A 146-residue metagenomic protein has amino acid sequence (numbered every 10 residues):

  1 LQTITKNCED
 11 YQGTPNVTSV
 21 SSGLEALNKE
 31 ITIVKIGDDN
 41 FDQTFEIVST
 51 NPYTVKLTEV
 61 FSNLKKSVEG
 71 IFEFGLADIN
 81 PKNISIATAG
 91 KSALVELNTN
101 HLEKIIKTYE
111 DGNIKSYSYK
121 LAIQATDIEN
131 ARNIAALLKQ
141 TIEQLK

Functional and structural regions predicted by a protein language model:
L1-E73, E143-K146: N-terminal secretory signal peptides
L1-T14, N83-K146: Acidic, Ser/Thr- and proline-rich intrinsically disordered linker/docking segments of eukaryotic scaffolds
P52, I71-F74, G90-S92, S118: Extracytoplasmic
F61-N63, D78-N80, H101-E103: Beta-strand elements of well-folded, non-transmembrane domains
E69-L76, I106-D111: Short amphipathic beta-strand/extended segments with alternating polar/hydrophobic composition
E73-I86: Phosphoinositide-dependent membrane-docking surfaces
